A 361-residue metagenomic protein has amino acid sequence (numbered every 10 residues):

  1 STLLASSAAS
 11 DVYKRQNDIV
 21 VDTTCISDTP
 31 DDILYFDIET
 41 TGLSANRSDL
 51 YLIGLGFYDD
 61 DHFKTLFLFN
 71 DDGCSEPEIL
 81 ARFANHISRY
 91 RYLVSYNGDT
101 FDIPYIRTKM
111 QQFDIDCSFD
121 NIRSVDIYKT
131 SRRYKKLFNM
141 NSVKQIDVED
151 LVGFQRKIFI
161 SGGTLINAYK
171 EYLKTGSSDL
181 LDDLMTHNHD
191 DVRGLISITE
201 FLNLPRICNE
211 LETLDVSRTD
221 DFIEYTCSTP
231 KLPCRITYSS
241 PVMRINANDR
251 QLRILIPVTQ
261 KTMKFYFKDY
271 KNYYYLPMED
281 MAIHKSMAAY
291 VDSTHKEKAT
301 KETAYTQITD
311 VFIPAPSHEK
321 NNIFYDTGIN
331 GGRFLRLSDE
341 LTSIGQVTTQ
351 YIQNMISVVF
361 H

Functional and structural regions predicted by a protein language model:
S1-A9, Y13: Single conserved hydrophobic/aromatic residue that forms the stacking wall/gate of nucleotide- or nucleobase-binding
L4, L43-R47, L137-M140: Short glycine-biased active-site loop of nucleotidyltransferases that positions the nucleotide triphosphate and helps
A8, D37-E39, D102, D126 (+1 more regions): Acidic active-site catalytic centers that drive phospho-/nucleotidyl reactions and related ester hydrolyses
D18-R89, S240-A247: Conserved RNase H-like, two-metal-ion catalytic cores of nucleic-acid enzymes
L55, R82-N85, P104, T108 (+3 more regions): Residue-level signal for well-ordered alpha-helical scaffold segments within enzymatic catalytic domains
F63-N141, D326-H361: Conserved DEDDh/DEDDy metal-dependent 3′-5′ exonuclease domain
F138-N139, K144-E212: Acidic, Mg2+-coordinating catalytic module of metal-dependent nucleases/exonucleases that use a two-metal-ion mechanism
N209-I329: Polyanion-binding interface signature
